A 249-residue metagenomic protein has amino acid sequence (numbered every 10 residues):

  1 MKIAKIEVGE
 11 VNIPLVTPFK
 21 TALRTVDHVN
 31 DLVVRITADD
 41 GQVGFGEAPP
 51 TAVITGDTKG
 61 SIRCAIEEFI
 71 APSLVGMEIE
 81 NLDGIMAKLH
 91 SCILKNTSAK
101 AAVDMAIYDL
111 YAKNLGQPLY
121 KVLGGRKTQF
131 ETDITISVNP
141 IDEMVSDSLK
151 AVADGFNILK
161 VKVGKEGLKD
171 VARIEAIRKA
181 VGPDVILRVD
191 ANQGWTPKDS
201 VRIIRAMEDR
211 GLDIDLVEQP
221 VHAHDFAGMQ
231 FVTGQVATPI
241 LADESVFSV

Functional and structural regions predicted by a protein language model:
M1-E10, T21, A87, A112-K113 (+1 more regions): N-terminal amphipathic alpha-helix/helix-capping segment at the start of soluble metabolic enzymes
M1-T55: Structured beta-strand/loop patches that form or line metal/cofactor-binding pockets in enzymes
K5, T37-N114: Metal- or metallocofactor-binding catalytic centers and their adjacent structured scaffolds across diverse enzyme
K113-P140, G182, V236-A237: N-terminal small/glycine-rich loop or linker at the start of catalytic domains across soluble metabolic enzymes
Q117, I136-V145, K150, G167 (+1 more regions): Active-site beta->alpha loop and helix N-cap motifs at the rims of alpha/beta catalytic domains
K127-T132, A151-I158: Gly-rich Lys/Arg/Thr-decorated short loops/hinges at beta-loop-alpha junctions or inter-strand turns that position
V161-G164, L168-V249: Catalytic core of soluble alpha/beta enzymes
